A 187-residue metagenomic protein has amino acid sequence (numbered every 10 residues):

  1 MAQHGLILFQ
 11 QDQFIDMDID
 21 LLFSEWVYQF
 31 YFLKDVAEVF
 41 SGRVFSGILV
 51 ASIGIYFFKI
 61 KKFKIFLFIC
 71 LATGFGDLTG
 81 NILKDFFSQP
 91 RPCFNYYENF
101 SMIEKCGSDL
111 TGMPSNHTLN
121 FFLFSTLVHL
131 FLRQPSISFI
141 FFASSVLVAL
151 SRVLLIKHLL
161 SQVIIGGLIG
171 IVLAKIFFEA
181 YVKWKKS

Functional and structural regions predicted by a protein language model:
M1-V50, G80-L110: N-terminal transmembrane-helix/juxtamembrane module of multi-pass inner/ER membrane proteins
A2, I7-Q10, F14, K62 (+2 more regions): Multi-pass membrane proteins that catalyze or facilitate reactions on polyprenyl-/lipid-phosphate substrates and their
W26, F30, K34, I60 (+4 more regions): Membrane-interface elements of multi-pass transporters and channels
F40-F58, H117-N120: Hydrophobic alpha-helical transmembrane segments
V50-T79: Interfacial segments of alpha-helical transmembrane regions
I53, F75, T79-L83, F87 (+1 more regions): Alpha-helical membrane-inserting segments
A72-N81, S145-V148, R152: Alpha-helical transmembrane segments of multi-pass membrane proteins
S101-S187: Membrane-embedded catalytic cores of phosphoryl/pyrophosphoryl-handling enzymes
